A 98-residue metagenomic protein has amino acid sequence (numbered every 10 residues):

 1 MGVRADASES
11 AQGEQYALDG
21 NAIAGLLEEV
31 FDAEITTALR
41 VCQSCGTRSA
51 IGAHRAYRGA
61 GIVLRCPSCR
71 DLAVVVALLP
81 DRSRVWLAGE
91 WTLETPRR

Functional and structural regions predicted by a protein language model:
M1-A38: A broadly conserved sequence feature marking short terminus-proximal activation segments in nucleic acid-centric
C42-C45, C66-C69: Short cysteine-rich clusters marking metal-coordination/redox-active sites
I51-G52, V75: Short, non-ligating residues that shape and space the ligands of small metal-coordination modules and catalytic
H54-V63: Short linker/helix segments within small regulatory modules
R70-R84, T95-P96: Short metal-binding segments enriched for Cys and/or His
E90-R98: Extended interfacial segments that mediate partner engagement and assembly in macromolecular machines
